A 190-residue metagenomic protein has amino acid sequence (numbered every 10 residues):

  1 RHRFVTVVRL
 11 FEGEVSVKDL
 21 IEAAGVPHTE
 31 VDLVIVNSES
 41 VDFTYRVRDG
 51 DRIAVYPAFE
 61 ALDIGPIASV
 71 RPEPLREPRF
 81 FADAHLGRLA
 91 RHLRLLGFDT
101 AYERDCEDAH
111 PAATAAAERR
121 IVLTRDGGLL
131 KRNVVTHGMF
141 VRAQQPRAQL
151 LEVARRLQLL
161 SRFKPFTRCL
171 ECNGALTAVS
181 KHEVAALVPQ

Functional and structural regions predicted by a protein language model:
R1-R79: Ubiquitin-like/PB1-type beta-grasp interaction modules and other compact soluble beta-rich domains
P27, V188-P189: Generic structural signal for alpha-helix starts
V41, L129-K131, L176: Short, active-site-adjacent cap segments at secondary-structure transitions
R52, A58-K164: Long, charged N-terminal interaction/targeting segments
P165, Q190: Short metal-coordination and nucleic-acid-contact micro-motifs, chiefly zinc-binding Cys/His arrays
C169-C172: Short cysteine-rich clusters marking metal-coordination/redox-active sites
G174-S180: Short functional micro-motifs and their immediate structural scaffolds
S180-L187: Short cysteine/histidine-rich zinc-coordinating motifs and their immediately flanking basic loops
